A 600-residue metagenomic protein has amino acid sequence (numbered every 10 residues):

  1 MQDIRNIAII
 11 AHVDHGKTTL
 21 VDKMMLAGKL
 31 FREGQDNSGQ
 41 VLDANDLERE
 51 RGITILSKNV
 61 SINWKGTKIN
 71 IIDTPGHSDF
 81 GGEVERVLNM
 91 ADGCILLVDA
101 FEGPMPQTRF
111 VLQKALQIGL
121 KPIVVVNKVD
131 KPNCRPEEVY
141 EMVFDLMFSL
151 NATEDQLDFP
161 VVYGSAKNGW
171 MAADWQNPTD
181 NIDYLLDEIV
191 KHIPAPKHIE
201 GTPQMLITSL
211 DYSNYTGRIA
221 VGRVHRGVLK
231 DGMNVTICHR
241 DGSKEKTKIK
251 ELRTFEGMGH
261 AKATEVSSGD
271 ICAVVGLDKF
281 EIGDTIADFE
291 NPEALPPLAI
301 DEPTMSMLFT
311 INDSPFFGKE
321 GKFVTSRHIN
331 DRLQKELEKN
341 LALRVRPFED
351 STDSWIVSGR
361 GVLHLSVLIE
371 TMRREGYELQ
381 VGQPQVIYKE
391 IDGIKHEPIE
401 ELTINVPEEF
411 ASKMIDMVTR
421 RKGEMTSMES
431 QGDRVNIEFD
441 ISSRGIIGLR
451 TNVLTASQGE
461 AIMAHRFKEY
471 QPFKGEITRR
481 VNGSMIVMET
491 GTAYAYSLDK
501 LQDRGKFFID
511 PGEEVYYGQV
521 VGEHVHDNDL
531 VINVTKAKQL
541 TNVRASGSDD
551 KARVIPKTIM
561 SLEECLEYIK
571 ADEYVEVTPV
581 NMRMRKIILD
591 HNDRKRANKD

Functional and structural regions predicted by a protein language model:
M1-V98, E102-P104, M142, L210-S213: P-loop NTPase switch module centered on the Walker A-proximal segment
D36-Q40, L150-V162, P196-L206, G242-F255 (+8 more regions): Interdomain boundary/hinge elements
K121, K131-K191: Canonical P-loop GTPase G-domain recognition
S165, E349-H364: Short glycine/threonine-rich beta-strand-turn micro-motifs
Q204-M307, F317-K319, N482, G491-T541 (+2 more regions): Conserved nucleotide-binding/hydrolysis modules and their immediate coupling elements across P-loop/ASCE NTPase motors
V228, D278-K279, G359-L365, P407-A411 (+1 more regions): Helix N-cap motif at beta-to-alpha junctions
F255, H260-A263, H396, I441 (+3 more regions): Long insertion/accessory domains within large nucleic-acid-processing enzymes
S314-E338, K551, I555: A short, contiguous, amphipathic alpha-helix enriched in charged residues
